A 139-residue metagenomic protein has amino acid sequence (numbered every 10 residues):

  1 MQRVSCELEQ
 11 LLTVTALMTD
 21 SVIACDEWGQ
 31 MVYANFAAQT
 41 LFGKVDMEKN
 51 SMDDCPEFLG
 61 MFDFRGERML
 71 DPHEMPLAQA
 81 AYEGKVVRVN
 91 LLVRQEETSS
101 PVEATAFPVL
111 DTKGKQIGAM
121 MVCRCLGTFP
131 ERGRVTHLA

Functional and structural regions predicted by a protein language model:
M1-Q2, L110-A139: Sensory coupling linkers of modular signal transduction proteins
Q2-E27: Sensory modules in modular signal-transduction proteins
D26, V32-Y33: PAS-family sensory domains
M31-V32, S99: Conserved hydrophobic beta-strand signature of PAS-family and PAS-like sensory domains
A34-Q39: N-terminal capping loop/helix in small sensory signaling domains highlighted by a polar->aromatic N-x2-3-F motif
E48-E96: Terminal output helix/cap of sensory domains in signal transduction proteins
P76, A104-F107, V122: PAS-family sensory domains
N90-L92, P101-A104, M120: PAS/PAC sensory module
